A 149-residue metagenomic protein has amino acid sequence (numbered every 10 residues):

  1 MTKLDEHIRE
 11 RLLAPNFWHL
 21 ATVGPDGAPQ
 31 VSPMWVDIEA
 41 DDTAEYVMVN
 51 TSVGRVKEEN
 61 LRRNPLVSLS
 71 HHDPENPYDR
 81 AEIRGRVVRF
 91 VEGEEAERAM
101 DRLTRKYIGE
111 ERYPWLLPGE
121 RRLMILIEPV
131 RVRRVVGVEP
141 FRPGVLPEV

Functional and structural regions predicted by a protein language model:
M1-H19: Short, basic/aromatic recognition patches
T2-K3, D79-V149: Charged, gly/pro-rich active-site loop segments
L4-I8, K57, A99: Hydrophobic alpha-helical segments typical of transmembrane helices and their membrane-interface/capping positions
L12-L13, R62-R63, T104: Alpha-helix boundary recognition
P15-V53, L61, V67-H71, A81-I83: Short beta-strand segments
D26-A28, E75-P77, L117-G119: A short beta-turn/loop motif at secondary-structure boundaries
T51-V56, Y107: Short, solvent-exposed aromatic-acidic interface loops
R55-K57, N76, F141-R142: Short, surface-exposed beta-strand-loop junctions and turns on beta-sheet-rich folds
